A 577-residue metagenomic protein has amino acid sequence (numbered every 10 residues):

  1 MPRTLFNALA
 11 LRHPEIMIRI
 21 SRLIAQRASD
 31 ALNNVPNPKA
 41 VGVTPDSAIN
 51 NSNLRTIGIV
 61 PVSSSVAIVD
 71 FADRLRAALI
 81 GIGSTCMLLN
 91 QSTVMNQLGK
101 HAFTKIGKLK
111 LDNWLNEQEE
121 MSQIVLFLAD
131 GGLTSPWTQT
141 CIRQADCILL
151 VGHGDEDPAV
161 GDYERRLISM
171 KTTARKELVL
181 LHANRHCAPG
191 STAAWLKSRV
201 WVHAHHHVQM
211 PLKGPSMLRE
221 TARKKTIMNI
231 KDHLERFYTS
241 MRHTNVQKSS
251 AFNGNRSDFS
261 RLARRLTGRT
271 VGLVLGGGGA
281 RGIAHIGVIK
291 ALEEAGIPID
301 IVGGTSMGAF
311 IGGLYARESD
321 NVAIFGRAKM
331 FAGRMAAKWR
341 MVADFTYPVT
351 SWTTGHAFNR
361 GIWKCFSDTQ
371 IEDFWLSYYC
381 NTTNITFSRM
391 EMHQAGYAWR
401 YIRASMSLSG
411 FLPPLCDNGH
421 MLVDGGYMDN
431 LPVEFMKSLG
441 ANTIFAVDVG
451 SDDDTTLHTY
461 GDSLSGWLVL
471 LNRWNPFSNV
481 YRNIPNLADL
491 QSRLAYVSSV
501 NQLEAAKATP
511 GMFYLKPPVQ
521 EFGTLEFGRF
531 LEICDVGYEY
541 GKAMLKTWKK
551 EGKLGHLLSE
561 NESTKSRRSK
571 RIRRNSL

Functional and structural regions predicted by a protein language model:
M1-S21: Cyclic-nucleotide recognition modules
N50-G81: Glycine-rich phosphate-binding P-loop
A72-N113: Conserved substrate/cofactor phosphate-moiety recognition/catalytic segment in nucleotide-dependent phosphotransferases
E119-P136, V423-G426: Switch II (G3) loop of P-loop NTPases
F127-M217: Conserved catalytic-core segment of NTP-binding enzymes
A174-A188, K197-H205, L212-T239, H243 (+6 more regions): Non-catalytic peripheral regions of patatin-like phospholipases
K248-V302, A343-D344, S576-L577: Helix-rich "cap/lid" substructures immediately adjacent to catalytic or cofactor-binding pockets
G276, P298-R317: Catalytic nucleophile loop
